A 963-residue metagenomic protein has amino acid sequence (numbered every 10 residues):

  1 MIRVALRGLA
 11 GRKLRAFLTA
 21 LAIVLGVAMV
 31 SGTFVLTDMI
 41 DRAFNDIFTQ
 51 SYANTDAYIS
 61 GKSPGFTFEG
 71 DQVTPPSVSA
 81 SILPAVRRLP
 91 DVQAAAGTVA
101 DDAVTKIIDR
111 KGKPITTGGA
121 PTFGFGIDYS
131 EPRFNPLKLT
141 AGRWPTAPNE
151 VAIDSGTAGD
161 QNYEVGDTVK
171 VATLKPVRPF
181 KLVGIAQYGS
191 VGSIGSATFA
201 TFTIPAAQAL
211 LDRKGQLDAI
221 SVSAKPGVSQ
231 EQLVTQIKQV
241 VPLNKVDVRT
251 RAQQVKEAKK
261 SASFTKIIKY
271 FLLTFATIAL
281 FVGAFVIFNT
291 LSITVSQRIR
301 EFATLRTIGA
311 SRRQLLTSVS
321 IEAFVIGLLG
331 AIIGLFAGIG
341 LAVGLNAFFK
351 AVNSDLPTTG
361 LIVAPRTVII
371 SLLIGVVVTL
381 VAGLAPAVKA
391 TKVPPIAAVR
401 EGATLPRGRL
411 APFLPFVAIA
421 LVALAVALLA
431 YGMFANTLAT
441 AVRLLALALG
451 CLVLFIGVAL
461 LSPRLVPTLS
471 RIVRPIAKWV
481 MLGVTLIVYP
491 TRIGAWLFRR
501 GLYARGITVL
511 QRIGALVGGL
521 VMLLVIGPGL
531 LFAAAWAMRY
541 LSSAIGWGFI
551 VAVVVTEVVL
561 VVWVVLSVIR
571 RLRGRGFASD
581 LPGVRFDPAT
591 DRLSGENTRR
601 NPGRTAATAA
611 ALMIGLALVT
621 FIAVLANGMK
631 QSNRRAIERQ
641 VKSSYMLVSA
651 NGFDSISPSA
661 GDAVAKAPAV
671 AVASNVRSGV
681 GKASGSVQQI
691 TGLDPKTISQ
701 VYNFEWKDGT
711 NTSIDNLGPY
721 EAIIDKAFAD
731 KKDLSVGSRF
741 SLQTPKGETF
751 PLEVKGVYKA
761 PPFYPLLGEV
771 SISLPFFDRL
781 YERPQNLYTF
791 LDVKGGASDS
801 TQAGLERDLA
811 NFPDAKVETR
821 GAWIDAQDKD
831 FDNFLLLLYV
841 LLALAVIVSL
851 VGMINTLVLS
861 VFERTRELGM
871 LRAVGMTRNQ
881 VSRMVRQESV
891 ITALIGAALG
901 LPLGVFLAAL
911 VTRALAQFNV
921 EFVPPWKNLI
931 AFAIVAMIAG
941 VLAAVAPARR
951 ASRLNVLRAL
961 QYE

Functional and structural regions predicted by a protein language model:
I2-F281, I293, A351, D355-T359 (+4 more regions): Membrane transport/envelope proteins' first extracytoplasmic loop
G8, R12, A276, G283-G327 (+3 more regions): Interfacial "coupling" helices/loops that link adjacent transmembrane helices in transporter permeases
G11-L18, Q236, P242, I267-Y270 (+5 more regions): Alpha-helical transmembrane segments, especially those used as permease/efflux helices and single-pass anchors
V24-V27, F271-I287, F324, I332 (+6 more regions): Hydrophobic transmembrane alpha-helices
G65-T67, V73, R464-P467, R471-M481 (+7 more regions): Juxtamembrane segments of multi-pass membrane proteins
F324-D355, T367-K392, L421-N436, V458 (+6 more regions): Small-residue-rich transmembrane alpha-helices
K392-R407, S952-E963: Short cytosolic juxtamembrane segments of multi-pass membrane proteins
T598, T605, A609, N675 (+3 more regions): C-terminal transmembrane helical bundles of large multi-pass transporters and their helix-start/helix-kink determinants
